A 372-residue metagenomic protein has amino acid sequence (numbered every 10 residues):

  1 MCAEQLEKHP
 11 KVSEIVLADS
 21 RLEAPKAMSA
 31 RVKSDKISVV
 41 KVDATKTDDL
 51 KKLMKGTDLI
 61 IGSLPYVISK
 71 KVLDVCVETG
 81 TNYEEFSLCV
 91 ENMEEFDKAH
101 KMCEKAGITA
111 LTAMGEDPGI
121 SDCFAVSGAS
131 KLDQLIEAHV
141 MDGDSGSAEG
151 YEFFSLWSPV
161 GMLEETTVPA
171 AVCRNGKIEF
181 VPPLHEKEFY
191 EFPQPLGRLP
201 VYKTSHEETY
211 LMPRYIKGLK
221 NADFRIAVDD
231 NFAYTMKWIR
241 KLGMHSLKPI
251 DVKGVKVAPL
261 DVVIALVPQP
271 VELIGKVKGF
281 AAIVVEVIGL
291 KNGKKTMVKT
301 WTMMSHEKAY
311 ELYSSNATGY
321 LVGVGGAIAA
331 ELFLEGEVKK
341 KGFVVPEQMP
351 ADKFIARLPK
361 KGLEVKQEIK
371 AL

Functional and structural regions predicted by a protein language model:
L6: Aromatic pocket-lining residues of Rossmann-like dinucleotide-binding sites
V12, T79-N82, K105-I108: A short helix->loop->beta-strand "cap" motif at the edges of active sites that frequently abuts
E14-V16: Short beta-strand element of Class I
S20-A24, V90: Helix N-cap at the beta1-alpha1 junction of Rossmann-like dinucleotide-binding domains, i.e., the first residues
M28-I37: Short, conserved SAM-binding/catalytic segment of Class I S-adenosyl-L-methionine-dependent methyltransferases
K41-L59, S63, I68: Conserved Rossmann-fold cofactor-binding substructure of NAD(P)-dependent oxidoreductases
S87-A110: Rossmann-fold NAD(P)-binding glycine/threonine-rich loop
S130-L372: C-terminal catalytic/substrate-binding lobe primarily of soluble NAD(P)-dependent oxidoreductases
